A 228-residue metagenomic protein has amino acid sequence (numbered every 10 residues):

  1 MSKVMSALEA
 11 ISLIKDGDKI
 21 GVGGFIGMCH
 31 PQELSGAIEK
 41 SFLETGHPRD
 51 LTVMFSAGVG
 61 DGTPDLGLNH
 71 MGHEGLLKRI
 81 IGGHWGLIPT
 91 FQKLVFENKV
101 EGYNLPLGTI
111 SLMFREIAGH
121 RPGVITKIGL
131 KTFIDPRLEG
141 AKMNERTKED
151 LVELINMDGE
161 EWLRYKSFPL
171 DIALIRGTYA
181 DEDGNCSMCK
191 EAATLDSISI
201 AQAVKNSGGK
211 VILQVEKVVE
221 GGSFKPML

Functional and structural regions predicted by a protein language model:
M1-L228: Conserved alpha/beta enzyme-core scaffold
